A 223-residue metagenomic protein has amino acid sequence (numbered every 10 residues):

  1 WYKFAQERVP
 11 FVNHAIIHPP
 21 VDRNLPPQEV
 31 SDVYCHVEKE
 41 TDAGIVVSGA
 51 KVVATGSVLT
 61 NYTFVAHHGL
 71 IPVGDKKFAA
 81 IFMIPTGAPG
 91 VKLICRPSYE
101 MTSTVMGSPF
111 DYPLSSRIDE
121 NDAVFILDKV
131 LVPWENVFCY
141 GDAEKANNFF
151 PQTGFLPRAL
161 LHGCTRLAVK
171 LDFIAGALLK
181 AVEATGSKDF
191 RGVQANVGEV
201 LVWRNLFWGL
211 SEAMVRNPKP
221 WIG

Functional and structural regions predicted by a protein language model:
W1, V33, S48, A66 (+4 more regions): Short, hydrophobic/aromatic alpha-helical segments in well-folded domains
W1-V12: Hydrophobic alpha-helical hairpins/lids featuring a short glycine-rich hinge
V9, A54, H67, L201-R204: Short, well-ordered alpha-helical segments in soluble proteins
F11-N13, L206-F207: Conserved active-site beta-strand-loop modules that form the wall/rim of enzyme catalytic pockets and either contain
H14, H18-G163: FAD-binding core of flavoproteins
H162-P220: Extended amphipathic alpha-helical segments enriched in small hydrophobics
